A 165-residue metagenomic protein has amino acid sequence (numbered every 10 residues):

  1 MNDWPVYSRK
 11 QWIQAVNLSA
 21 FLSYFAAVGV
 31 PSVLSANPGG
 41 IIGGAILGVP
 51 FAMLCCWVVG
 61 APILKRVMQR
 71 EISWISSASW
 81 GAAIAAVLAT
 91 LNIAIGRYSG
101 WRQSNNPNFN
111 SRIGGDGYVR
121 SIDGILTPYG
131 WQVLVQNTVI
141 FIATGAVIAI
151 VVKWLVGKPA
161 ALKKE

Functional and structural regions predicted by a protein language model:
M1-E165: Juxtamembrane/disordered regions of integral membrane proteins
